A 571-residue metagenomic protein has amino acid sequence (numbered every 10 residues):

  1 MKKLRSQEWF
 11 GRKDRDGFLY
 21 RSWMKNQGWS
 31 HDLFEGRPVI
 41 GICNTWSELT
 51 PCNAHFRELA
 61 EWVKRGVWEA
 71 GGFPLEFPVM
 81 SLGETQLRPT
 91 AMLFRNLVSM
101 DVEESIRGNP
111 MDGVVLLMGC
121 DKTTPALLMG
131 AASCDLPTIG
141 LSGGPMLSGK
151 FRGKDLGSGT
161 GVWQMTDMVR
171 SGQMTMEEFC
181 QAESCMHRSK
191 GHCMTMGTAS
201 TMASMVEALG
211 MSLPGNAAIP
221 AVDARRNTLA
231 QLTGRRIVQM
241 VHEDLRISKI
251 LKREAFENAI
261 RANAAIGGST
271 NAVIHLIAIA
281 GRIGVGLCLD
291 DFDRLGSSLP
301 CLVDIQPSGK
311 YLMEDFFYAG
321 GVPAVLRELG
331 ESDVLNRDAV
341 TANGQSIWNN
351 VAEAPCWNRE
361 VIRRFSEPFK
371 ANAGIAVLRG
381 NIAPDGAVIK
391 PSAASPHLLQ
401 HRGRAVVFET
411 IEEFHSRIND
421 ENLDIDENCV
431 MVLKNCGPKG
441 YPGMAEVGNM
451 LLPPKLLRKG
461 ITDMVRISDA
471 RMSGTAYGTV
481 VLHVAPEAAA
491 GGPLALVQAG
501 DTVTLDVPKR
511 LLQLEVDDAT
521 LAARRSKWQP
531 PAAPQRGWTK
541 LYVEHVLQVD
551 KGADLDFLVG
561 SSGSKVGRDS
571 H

Functional and structural regions predicted by a protein language model:
M1-E48, C52-A54, L59-V79, T85 (+5 more regions): Catalytic or ion-coupling anion/metal-binding cores of large enzyme and transporter domains
L97-N109: Short, well-structured alpha-helical segments in soluble
I106-L127, T138-S142: A short, small-residue-rich loop immediately preceding and capping a beta-strand
